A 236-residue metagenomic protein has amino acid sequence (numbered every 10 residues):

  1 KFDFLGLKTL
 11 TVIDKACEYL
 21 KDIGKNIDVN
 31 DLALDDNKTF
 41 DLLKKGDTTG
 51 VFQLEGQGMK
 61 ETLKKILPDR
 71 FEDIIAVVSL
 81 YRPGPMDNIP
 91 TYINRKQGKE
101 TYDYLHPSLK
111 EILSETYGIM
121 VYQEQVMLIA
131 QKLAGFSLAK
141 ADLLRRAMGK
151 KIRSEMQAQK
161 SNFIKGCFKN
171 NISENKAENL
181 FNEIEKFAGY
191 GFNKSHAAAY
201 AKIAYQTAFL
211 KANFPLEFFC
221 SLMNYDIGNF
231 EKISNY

Functional and structural regions predicted by a protein language model:
K1-Y236: Noncatalytic, beta-rich nucleic-acid-contacting surfaces in large DNA/RNA-processing enzymes
